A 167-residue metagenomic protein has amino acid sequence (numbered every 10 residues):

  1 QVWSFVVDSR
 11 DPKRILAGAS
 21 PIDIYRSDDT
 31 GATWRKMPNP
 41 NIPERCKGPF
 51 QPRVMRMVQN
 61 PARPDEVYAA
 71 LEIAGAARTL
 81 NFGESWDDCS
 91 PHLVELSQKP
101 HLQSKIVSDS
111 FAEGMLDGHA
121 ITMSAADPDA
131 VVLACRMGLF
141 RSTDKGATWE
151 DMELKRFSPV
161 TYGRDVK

Functional and structural regions predicted by a protein language model:
Q1-K167: Extracellular glycan-interacting surfaces
